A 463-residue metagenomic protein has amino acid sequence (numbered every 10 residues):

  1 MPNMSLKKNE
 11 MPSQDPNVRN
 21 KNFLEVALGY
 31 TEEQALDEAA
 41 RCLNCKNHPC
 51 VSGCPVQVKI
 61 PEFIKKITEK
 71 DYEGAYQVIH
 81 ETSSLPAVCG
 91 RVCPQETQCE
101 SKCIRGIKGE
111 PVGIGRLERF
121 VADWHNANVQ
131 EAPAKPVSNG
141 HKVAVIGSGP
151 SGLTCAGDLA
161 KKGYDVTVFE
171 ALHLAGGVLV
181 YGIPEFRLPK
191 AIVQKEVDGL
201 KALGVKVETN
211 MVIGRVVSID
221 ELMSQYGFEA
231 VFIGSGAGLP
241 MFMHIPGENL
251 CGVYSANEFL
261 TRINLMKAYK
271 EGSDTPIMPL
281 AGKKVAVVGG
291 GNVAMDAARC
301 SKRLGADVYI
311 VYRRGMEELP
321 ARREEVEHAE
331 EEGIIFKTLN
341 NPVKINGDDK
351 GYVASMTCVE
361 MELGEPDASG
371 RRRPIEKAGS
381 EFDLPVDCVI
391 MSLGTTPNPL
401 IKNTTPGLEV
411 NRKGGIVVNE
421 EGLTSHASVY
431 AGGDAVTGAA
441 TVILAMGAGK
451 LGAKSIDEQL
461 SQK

Functional and structural regions predicted by a protein language model:
P2-L24, P49-G74, E96-D123: Iron-sulfur (Fe-S) cluster-binding segments and ferredoxin-like electron-carrier domains, especially [2Fe-2S]
L28-P49, Y72-Q98: Immediate flanking context of iron-sulfur cluster ligation sites
F63, P86-R91, Q95-I146, K162 (+3 more regions): FAD-binding core/adjacent interface of flavoenzyme oxidoreductases
H141-T167, A294-K302: N-terminal Rossmann-like FAD-binding beta1-loop-alpha1 element of flavoenzymes
D165-V168, L172-A202, V207, A298-K344: Rossmann-like dinucleotide-binding cores of NAD(P)H-dependent redox enzymes
T209-E221, L339-G351, G364: A conserved short coil-to-beta-strand element within the FAD-binding core of flavoproteins
N249-G282, P366-A439: FAD-site-proximal beta/loop scaffold in flavoenzymes
A435-Q462: A conserved FAD-binding loop/helix module that cradles the flavin
